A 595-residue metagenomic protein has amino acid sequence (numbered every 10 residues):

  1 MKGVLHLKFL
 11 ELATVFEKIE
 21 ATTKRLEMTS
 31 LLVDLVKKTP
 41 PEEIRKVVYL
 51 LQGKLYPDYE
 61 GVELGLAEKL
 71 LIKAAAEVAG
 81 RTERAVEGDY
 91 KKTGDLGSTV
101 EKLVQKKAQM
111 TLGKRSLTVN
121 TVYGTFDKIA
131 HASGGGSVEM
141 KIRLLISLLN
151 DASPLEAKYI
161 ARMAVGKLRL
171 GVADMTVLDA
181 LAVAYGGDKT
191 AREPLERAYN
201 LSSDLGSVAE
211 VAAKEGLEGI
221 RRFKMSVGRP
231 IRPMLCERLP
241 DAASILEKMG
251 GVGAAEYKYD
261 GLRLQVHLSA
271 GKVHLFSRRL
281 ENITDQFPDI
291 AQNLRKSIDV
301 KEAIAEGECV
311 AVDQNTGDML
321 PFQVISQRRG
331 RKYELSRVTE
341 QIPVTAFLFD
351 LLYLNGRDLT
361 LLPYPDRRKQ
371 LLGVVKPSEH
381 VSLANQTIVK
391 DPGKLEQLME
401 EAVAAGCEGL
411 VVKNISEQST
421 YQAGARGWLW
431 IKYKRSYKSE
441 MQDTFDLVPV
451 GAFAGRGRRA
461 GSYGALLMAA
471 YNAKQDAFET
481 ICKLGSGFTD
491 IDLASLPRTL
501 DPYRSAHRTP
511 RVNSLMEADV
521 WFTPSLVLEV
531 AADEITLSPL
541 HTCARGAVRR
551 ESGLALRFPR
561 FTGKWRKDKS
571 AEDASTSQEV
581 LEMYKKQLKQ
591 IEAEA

Functional and structural regions predicted by a protein language model:
M1-D391, L466-A469, A473-K483, S514-L515 (+1 more regions): N-terminal nucleic-acid-engaging modules of covalent nucleotidyltransferase systems
L201-S244, S378-T444, A494-M516: Amphipathic alpha-helical
G261, G451-G461: An active-site-proximal beta-strand-loop segment
H267-S269, Q422-R426, D443, R458-G464 (+1 more regions): Short glycine/proline-enriched turns and hinge-like loops at secondary-structure junctions
N282-D285, A477-S514, F522-P524: A short-motif feature that recognizes glycine-rich, charge-decorated loops that bind or process nucleotide phosphates
D350, K413, M468, V530 (+1 more regions): Hydrophobic, well-ordered secondary-structure elements that form the walls of internal hydrophobic environments
S439-D446, W521-S525: Short coil-to-beta-strand transition motifs
L500-R557: C-terminal structured "cap/appendage" subdomains that terminate the fold
